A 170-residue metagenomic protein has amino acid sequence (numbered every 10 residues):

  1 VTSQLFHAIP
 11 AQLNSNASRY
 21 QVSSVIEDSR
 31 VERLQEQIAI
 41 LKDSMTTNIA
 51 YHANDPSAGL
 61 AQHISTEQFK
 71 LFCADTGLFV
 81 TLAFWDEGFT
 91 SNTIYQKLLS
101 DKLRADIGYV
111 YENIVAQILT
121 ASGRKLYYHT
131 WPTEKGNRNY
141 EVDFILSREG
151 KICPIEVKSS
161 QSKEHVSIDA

Functional and structural regions predicted by a protein language model:
V1-K151: Accessory nucleic acid-recognition modules appended to NTPase machines
A83-D86, E156-V157, V166-S167: Short conserved micro-motifs at the rims of enzyme active sites and ligand-binding pockets
Y128, N137, Q161-D169: Active-site-adjacent loop/helix micro-motif of nuclease/hydrolase catalytic cores
S147-S162: Active-site ExK catalytic segment of metal-dependent nucleases
